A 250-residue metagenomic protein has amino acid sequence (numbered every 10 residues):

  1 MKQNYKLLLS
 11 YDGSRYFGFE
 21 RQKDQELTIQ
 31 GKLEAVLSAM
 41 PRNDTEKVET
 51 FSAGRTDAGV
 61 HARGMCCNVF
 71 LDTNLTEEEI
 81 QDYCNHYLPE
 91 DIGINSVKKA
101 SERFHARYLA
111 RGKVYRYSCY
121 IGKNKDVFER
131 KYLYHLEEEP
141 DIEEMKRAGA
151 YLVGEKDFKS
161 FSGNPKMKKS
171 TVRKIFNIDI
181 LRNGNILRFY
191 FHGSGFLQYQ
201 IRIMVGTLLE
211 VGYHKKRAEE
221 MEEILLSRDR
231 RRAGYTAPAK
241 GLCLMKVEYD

Functional and structural regions predicted by a protein language model:
M1-D250: Structured-RNA-binding interfaces characteristic of tRNA pseudouridine synthases
